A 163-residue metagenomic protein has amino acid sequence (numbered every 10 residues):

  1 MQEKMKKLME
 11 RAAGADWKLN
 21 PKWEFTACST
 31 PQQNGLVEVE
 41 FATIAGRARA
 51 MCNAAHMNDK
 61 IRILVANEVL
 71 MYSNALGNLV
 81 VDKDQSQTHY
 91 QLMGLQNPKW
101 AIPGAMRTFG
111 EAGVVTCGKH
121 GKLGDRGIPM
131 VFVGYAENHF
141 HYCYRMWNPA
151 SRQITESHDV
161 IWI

Functional and structural regions predicted by a protein language model:
M1-I163: Anionic group-binding determinants
